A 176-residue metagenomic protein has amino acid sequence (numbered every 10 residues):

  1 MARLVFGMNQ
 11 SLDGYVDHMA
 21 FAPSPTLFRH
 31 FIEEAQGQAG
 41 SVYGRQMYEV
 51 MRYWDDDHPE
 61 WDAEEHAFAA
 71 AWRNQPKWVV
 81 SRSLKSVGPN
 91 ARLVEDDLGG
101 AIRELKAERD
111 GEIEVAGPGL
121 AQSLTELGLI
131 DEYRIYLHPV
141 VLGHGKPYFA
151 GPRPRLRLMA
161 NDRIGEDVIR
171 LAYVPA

Functional and structural regions predicted by a protein language model:
M1-A176: Enzymes that bind and transform nitrogen-containing heteroaromatic metabolites
